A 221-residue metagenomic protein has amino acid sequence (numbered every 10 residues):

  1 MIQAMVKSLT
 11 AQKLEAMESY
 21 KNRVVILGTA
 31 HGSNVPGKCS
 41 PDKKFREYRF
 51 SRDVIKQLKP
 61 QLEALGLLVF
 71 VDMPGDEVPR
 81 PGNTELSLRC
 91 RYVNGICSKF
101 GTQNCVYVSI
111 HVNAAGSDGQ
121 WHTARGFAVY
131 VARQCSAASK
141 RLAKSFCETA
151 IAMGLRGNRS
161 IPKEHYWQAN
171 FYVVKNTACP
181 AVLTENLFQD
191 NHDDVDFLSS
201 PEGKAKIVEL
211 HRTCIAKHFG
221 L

Functional and structural regions predicted by a protein language model:
I2-C90, G116, T123-R125: Active-site histidine-acidic residue metal-binding/catalytic motifs, centered on HxH/HExxH-like signatures
L14, R23-I26, I96, G116 (+1 more regions): Active-site-adjacent mobile loop/cap segments within catalytic or ligand-binding domains
E18-Y20, E63, K99-T102, W121-T123 (+1 more regions): Extracellular/periplasmic catalytic domains that process cell-envelope and extracellular macromolecules
V24-G28, L68-M73, N104-I110, A128-V131 (+2 more regions): Structural recognition of the beta-strand scaffold that forms the well-ordered cores of secreted hydrolase catalytic
G32-N34, G75-P79, V112-D118, Q134-A137 (+4 more regions): Solvent-exposed loop/turn segments at secondary-structure junctions within structured extracellular/periplasmic domains
I55, K59, S87-C90, F127 (+3 more regions): Extracytoplasmic/secreted envelope proteins and their assembly/folding machinery, especially bacterial periplasmic
E85-Q103, F171-N176: Mature extracellular/periplasmic domains of secretome proteins
A138-H165: Active-site-adjacent substrate-binding region of metalloamidase/peptidase-like peptide-processing proteins
